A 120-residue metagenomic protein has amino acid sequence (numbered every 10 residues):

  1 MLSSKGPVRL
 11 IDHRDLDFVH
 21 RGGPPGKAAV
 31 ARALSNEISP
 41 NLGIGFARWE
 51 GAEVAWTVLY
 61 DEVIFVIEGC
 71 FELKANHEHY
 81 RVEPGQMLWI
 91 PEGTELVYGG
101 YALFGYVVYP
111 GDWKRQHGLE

Functional and structural regions predicted by a protein language model:
M1-F46: A short, N-terminal "cap"/entry segment at the start of jelly-roll beta-barrel domains of the cupin/DSBH fold
E37-V58, P91, V108: Conserved short histidine dyad/triad with adjacent acidic residue
P40, E50, K74-E78, Y101: Short strand-coil-strand connectors
R48-W49, T57-A75: Short, conserved beta-strand element in jelly-roll/cupin
V63, C70-E72, H79, E95 (+1 more regions): Structural motif
N76-G93: Short acidic-glycine-tyrosine-enriched beta hairpin
E92-H117: Ligand-binding loop in jelly-roll beta-barrel domains
